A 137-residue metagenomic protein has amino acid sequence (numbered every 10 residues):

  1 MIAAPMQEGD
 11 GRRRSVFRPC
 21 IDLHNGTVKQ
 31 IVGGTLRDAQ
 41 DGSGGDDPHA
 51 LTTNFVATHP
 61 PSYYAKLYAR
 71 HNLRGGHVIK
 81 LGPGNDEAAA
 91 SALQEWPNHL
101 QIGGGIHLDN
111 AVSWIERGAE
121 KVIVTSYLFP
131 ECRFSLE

Functional and structural regions predicted by a protein language model:
I2-N98, L108-D109, E116-R117: Conserved N-terminal beta1-alpha1 strand-loop-helix module at the mouth
I106-L136: Glycine-rich phosphate-binding active-site loops on the catalytic face of alpha/beta enzymes
